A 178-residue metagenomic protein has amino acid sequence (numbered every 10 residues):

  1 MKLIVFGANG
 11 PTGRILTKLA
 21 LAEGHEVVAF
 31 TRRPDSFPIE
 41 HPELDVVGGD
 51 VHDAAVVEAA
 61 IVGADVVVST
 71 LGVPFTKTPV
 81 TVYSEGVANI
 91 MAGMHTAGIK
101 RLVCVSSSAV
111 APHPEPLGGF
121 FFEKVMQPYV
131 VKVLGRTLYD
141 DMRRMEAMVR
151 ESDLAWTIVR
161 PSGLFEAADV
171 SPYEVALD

Functional and structural regions predicted by a protein language model:
L3-E23: N-terminal Rossmann NAD(P)H-binding glycine-rich loop of SDR-like oxidoreductase domains
I4, D35-N89, G93-T96: NAD(P)H-binding glycine-rich loop region in Rossmannoid oxidoreductase-like domains and their noncatalytic homologs
I4, V28, T157: Conserved beta-strand positions in the Rossmann-like core of class I SAM-dependent methyltransferases
E26-V28, P34, T78, A88-E151: Conserved Rossmann-fold NAD(P)-dependent oxidoreductase catalytic core, especially the SDR/UDP-sugar
R32, V51, S107, P161: Active-site loop/turn elements of alpha/beta-hydrolase fold enzymes, especially the short glycine-/histidine-rich
L71, V103-S106, S162: Active-site beta-alpha turn of Rossmann-fold NAD(P)-dependent dehydrogenases/reductases
E146-A167: Conserved beta-loop-beta element that borders a ligand/cofactor-binding pocket
A167-D178: NAD(P)H-dependent oxidoreductase Rossmann-fold/reductase module
